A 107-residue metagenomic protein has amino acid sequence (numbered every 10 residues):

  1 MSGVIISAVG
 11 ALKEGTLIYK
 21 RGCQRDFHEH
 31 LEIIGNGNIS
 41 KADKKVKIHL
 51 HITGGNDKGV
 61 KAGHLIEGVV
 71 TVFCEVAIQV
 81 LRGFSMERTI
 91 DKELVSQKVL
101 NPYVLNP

Functional and structural regions predicted by a protein language model:
M1-I48, T53-V72, V76-P107: N-terminal intrinsically disordered, cationic/polar leader segments that include organellar targeting peptides
